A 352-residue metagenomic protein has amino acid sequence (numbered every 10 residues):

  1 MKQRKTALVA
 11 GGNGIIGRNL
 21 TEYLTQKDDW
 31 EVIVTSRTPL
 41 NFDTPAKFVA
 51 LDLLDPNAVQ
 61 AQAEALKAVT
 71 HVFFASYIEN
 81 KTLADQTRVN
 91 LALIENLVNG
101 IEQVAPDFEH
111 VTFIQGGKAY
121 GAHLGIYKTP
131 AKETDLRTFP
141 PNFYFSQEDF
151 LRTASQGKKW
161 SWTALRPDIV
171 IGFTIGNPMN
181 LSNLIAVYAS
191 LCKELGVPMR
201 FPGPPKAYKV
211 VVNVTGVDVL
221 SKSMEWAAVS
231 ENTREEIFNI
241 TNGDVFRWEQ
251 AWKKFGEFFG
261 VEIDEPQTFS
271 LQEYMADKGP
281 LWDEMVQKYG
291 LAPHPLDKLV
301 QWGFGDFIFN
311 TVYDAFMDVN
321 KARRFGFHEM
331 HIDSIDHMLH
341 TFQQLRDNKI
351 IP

Functional and structural regions predicted by a protein language model:
K2-K27: N-terminal Rossmann NAD(P)H-binding glycine-rich loop of SDR-like oxidoreductase domains
D28-N41: Conserved glycine-rich Rossmann-like NAD(P)H-binding loop of the short-chain dehydrogenase/reductase
L40-N96, E102: NAD(P)H-binding glycine-rich loop region in Rossmannoid oxidoreductase-like domains and their noncatalytic homologs
T70-F74, D85, A92-F143, T163: Conserved Rossmann-fold NAD(P)-dependent oxidoreductase catalytic core, especially the SDR/UDP-sugar
R137-D168, F173: Active-site Tyr-X1-5-Lys
S146, N180-L184, G203-A228, E235-E236: Substrate-positioning beta->alpha
K158, V170-Y188, W226-F238, E262: Glycine/proline-rich active-site loop of Rossmann-fold NAD(P)-dependent oxidoreductases
S223-G305, D318-R324, F342: Mid/C-terminal beta-alpha module of Rossmann-like enzyme folds, strongest in SDR-family dehydrogenases/epimerases
